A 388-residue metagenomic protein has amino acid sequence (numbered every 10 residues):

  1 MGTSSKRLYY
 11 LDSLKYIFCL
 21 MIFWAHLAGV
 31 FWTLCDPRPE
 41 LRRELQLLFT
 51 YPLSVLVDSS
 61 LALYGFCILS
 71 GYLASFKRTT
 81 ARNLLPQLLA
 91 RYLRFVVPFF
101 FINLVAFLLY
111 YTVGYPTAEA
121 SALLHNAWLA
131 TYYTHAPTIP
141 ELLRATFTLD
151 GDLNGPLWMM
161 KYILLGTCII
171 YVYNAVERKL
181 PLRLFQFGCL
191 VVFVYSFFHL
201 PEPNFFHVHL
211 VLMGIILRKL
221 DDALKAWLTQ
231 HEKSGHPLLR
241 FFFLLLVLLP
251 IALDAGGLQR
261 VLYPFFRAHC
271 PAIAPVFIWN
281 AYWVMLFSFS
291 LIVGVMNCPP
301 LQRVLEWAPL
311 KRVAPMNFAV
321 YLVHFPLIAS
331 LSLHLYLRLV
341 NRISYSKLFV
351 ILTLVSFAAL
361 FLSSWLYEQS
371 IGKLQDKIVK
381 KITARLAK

Functional and structural regions predicted by a protein language model:
M1-T3, L220-K225, M296, P300-K311 (+1 more regions): C-terminal "closing" transmembrane helix and its immediate cytosolic amphipathic cap in multi-pass membrane proteins
Y9-K77, V96, N103, L291 (+2 more regions): Functionally critical transmembrane alpha-helices in membrane proteins and complexes, commonly lining
F18, V57-C67, A74-Y132, R312-V323 (+3 more regions): Transmembrane alpha-helical segments and their boundary/interface "anchor" motifs in multi-pass integral membrane
W24, C189-P201, L244-Q259: Aromatic-anchored segments of alpha-helical transmembrane domains
E40-V55, F99-L164, C168, F289-S290: Membrane-interface helix-loop-helix regions
A74-R82, L109-G114, V172-L180, I215-A226 (+4 more regions): Structural signal for the C-terminal ends of transmembrane alpha-helices and the immediately following loop
L164-F193, L220-G235, N341-S344: Solvent-exposed interhelical
F206-R312: Alpha-helical transmembrane segments and terminal signal-anchor/GPI-anchor hydrophobic tails, characterized by long
